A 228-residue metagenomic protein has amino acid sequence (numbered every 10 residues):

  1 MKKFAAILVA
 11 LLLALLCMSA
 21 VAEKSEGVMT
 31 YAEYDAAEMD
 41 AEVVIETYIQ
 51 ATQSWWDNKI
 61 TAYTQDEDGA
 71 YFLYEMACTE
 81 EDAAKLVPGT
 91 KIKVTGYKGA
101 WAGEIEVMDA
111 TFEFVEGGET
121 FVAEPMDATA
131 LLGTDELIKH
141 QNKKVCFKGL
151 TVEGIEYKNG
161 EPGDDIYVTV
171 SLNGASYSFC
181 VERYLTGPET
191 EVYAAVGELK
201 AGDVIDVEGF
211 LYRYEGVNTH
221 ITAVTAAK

Functional and structural regions predicted by a protein language model:
M1-K24: Gram-positive cell-envelope targeting signals
E23-K228: OB-fold single-stranded nucleic acid-binding module
